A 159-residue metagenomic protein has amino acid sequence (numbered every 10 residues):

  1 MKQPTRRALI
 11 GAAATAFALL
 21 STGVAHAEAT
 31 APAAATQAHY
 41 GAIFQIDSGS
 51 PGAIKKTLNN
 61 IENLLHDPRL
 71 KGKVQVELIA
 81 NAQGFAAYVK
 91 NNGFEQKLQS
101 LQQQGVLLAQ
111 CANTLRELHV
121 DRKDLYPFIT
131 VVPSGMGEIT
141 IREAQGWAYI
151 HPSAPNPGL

Functional and structural regions predicted by a protein language model:
M1-A16: N-terminal secretory signal peptides and thylakoid transit peptides that target proteins across membranes
P4, A29-A33, P157-L159: Charged, low-complexity, intrinsically disordered terminal regions
L19-H26: C-terminal segment of classical bacterial N-terminal signal peptides
E28-E77, A86-Y88, Q96, S100 (+1 more regions): N-terminal secretory signal peptides
S48, Q83, L115: Short, glycine/serine-rich, charged loops/turns that create anion-binding and catalytic segments at active sites
V76-N81, A109-A112: Short internal beta-strands
V89-L159: A cross-taxonomic marker for long C-terminal extensions/tails that follow the last structured domain
